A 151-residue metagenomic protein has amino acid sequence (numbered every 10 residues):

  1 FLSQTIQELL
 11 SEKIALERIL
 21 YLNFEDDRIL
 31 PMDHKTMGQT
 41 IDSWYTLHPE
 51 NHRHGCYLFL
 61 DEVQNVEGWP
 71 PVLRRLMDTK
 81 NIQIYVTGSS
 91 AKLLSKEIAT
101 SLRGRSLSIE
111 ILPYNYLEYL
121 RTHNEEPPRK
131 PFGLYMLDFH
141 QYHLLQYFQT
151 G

Functional and structural regions predicted by a protein language model:
F1-L16: P-loop NTPase Walker A phosphate-binding motif
E12-I14, T46-H52, R75-I82, S101-L102: Conserved catalytic network of the ASCE P-loop NTPase/AAA+ motor domain
L20-C56: Short glycine-rich substrate-engagement loop in P-loop NTPases that contacts/grips substrate
M32-H34, V63-L73, K96-E97: Conserved ATPase-coupling elements of RecA-like P-loop NTPase cores
E50-W69: Conserved P-loop NTPase "ATPase switch" module shared by AAA+ and STAND
F59, D78, Q83-S89, E110: Structural recognition of the conserved hydrophobic beta-strand(s) that form the central parallel beta-sheet of P-loop
E62, T87-K92, E97, P113-Y114: A short beta-strand-to-loop transition that corresponds to the Sensor-1 phosphate-sensing loop of AAA+ P-loop ATPases
E97-G151: Interdomain motor-coupling "hinge/lid" segment immediately C-terminal to the ATP-binding subdomain of NTP-driven enzymes
